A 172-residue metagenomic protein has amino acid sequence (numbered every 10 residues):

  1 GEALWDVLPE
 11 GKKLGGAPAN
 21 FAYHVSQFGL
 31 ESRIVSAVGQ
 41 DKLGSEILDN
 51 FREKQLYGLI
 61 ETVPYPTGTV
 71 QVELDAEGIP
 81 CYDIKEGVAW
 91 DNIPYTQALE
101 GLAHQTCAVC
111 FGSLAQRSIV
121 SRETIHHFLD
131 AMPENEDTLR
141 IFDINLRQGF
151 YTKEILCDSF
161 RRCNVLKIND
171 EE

Functional and structural regions predicted by a protein language model:
G1-E2, V25-G29, T106-A108, N135: A short alpha-helix capping/helix-coil boundary motif
G1-W5, S36, F142-I144, I168: Active-site flanking residues adjacent to catalytic metal/cofactor-binding acidic residues
D6-I79, I84-I93, Q97: Substrate-binding N-lobe of the ribokinase-like
N50-R52, G58-E61, A76-E172: Ribokinase/PfkB-type carbohydrate-kinase core domain
